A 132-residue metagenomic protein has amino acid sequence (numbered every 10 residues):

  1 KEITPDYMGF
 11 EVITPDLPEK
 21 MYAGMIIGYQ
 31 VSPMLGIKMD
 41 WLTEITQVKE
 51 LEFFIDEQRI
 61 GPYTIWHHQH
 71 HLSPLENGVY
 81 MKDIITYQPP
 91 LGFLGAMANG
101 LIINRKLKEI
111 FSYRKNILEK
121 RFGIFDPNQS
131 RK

Functional and structural regions predicted by a protein language model:
K1-A23: Hydrophobic ligand-binding cavity/cleft-lining segments
E11-P15, I27-G28, H67-Q69: Short structured motifs
V12-P18, E119-K132: Short, highly charged C-terminal tails/helix-capping segments
P18-Y22, T46-F53, H71-Y80: A short, structured loop/turn motif at beta-sheet edges
M25-P33, I55-G61: Short beta-strand segments that buttress and anchor functional surface loops
P33-M39, P89-F93: Short, cysteine-centered beta-strand-loop-beta hairpins and adjacent loop/turn segments enriched in charged/polar
Q58-E109, Q129: Beta-strand/loop substructures that line and gate deep hydrophobic ligand-binding cavities in soluble
R114: Substrate/cofactor-recognition hotspot
